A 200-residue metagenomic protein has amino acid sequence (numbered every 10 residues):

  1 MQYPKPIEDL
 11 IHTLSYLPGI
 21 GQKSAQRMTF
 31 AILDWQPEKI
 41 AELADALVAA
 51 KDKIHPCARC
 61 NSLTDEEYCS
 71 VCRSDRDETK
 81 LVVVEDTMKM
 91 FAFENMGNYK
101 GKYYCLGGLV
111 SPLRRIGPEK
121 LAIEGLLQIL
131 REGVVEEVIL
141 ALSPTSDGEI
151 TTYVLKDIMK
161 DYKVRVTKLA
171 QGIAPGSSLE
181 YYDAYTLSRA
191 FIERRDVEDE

Functional and structural regions predicted by a protein language model:
Q2-I7, Y16, Q26-M90: Cys/His-rich Zn2+-binding cysteine-cluster or related metal-binding knuckle/ribbon modules and their
E8, H12, Q26-F30, A41 (+7 more regions): Solvent-exposed alpha-helical segments within well-ordered globular domains of core cellular machineries
Y16-P18, L169: Short conserved micro-motifs on helix faces and helix-strand junctions that flank and scaffold key functional residues
P18, P37, A50, S62 (+3 more regions): Conserved phosphate/pyrophosphate-binding and hydrolysis machinery centered on Walker-type P-loop NTPases, extending
A25, R73-L142: Extended interfacial segments that mediate partner engagement and assembly in macromolecular machines
Q36, K100, L127-E200: Long C-terminal interaction/binding lobes of large macromolecular proteins
K39, A44-L47, A58-R59, S70-V71 (+6 more regions): Core recognition of P-loop NTPase motor domains used across DNA-transaction enzymes
